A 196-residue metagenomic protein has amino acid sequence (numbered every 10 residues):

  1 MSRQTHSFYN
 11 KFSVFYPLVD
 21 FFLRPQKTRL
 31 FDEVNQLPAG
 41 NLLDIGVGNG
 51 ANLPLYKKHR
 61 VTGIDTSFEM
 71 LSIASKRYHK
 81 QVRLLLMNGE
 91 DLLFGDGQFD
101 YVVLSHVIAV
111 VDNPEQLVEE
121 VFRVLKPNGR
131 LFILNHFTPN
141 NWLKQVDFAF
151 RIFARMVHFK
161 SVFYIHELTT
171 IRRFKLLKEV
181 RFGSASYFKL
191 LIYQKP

Functional and structural regions predicted by a protein language model:
M1-L37, A51-N52, M70-I73, V146-I152 (+1 more regions): Conserved class I S-adenosyl-L-methionine
V19-F21, I133-K189: C-terminal alpha-helical "lid/dimerization" subdomain adjacent to the S-adenosyl-L-methionine
A39-N41: Nucleotide donor/acceptor-binding cores
L43-D91: Class I SAM-dependent methyltransferase SAM/SAH-binding core
E90-Y101: A short acidic, Gly/Pro-enriched loop at the edge of an enzyme's catalytic core that lines a small-molecule cofactor
Y101-N113: A short SAM/SAH-binding and catalytic strip from SAM-dependent methyltransferases
E115-P127: A short glycine-rich, Lys/Arg-flanked "PGG" loop and its adjoining helix->strand segment in the class I
L191-P196: C-terminal lobe and adjacent flexible extensions of AdoMet/dcAdoMet transferase-like proteins
